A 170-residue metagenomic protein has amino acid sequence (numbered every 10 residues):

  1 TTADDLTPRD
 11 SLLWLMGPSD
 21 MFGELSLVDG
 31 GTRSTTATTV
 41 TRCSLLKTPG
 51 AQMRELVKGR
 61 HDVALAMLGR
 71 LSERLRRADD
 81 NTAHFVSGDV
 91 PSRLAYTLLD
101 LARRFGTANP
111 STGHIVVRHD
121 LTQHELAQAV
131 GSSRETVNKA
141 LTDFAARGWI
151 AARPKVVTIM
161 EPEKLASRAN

Functional and structural regions predicted by a protein language model:
T1, E24-L25, E55-L56, T97 (+1 more regions): Residues that scaffold the ATP/ADP-binding catalytic core of kinase and kinase-like folds
T1, G23-E24, A129, A152: Thr-Gly-centered strand-to-loop micro-motif
T1-D4, G17-S19: Glycine- and acidic-residue-biased ligand/ion/polar-headgroup-sensing regions
D4-S11: Short alpha-helix-to-loop micro-motif enriched in aromatics/charged/Gly
T7, D29-G30, D143: Short solvent-exposed loop/turn micro-motifs enriched in small/polar/acidic residues
L12-D80: Cyclic-nucleotide recognition modules
V40, K58-A129: Polybasic "coupling" helices that flank or enter modular domains
V90, L101-N170: Phosphate-/nucleic-acid-contacting segments
